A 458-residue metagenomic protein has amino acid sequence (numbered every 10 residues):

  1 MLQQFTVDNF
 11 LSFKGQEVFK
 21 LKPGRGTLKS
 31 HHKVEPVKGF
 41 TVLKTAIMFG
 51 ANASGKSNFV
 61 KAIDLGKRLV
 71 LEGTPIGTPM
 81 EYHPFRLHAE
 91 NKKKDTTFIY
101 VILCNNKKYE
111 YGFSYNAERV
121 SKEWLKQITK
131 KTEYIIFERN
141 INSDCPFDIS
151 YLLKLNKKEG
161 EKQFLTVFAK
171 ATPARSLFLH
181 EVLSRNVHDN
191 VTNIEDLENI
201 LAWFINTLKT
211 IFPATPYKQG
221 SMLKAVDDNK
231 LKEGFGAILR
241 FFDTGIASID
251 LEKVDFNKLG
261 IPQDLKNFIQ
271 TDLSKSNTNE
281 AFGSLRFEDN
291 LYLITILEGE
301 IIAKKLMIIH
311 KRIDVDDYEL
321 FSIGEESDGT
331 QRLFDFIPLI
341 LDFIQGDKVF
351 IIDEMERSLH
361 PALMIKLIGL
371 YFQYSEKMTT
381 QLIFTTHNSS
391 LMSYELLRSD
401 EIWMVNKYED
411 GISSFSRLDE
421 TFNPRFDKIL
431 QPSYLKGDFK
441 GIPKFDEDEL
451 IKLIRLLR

Functional and structural regions predicted by a protein language model:
M1, K93-T97, N116-S121, G299-L306 (+1 more regions): A short, compositionally biased
M1-K44, I205-V349: Conserved NTPase motor "head" modules and their coupling/switch loops across ABC/AAA+ ATPases, GTPases, and GHKL ATPases
M1-L71, K305-E447, L456-R458: Switch/communication elements of ASCE P-loop NTPase nucleotide-binding domains
F13-G15, N105-Y109, R119, K131-E133 (+2 more regions): Short acidic/polar mixed-charge low-complexity motifs
V37-I47, A51, V60-V120: Conserved P-loop NTP-binding catalytic core
M80-P84, F287-N290, T386-S389: Short Pro/Gly-enriched beta-strand edge/turn motifs at strand-loop
F98-L103, L125, I308-H310: Short beta-strand segments that buttress and anchor functional surface loops
E110-T271: Electropositive, glycine-dotted interaction segments that contact anionic polymers or phosphate-rich ligands
